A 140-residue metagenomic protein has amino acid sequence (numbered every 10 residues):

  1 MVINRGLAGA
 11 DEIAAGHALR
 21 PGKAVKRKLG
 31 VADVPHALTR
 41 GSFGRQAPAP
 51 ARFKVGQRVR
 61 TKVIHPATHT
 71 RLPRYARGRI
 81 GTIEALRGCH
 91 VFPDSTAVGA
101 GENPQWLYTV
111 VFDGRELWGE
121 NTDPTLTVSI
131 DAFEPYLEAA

Functional and structural regions predicted by a protein language model:
M1-V25: N-terminal intrinsically disordered, low-complexity, charge/repeat-rich segments that act as generic
I3-R5, L38-A140: Basic/aromatic-rich interaction segments and small domains that mediate binding to polyanionic partners
G9, G30, D131-F133: A diffuse structural propensity rather than consistent per-protein peaks
R20-K28, H69-T70, R77: Charged, low-complexity, helix/coiled-coil-prone segments
A24-R40: Short, basic/aromatic beta-hairpin or loop at an interaction surface
